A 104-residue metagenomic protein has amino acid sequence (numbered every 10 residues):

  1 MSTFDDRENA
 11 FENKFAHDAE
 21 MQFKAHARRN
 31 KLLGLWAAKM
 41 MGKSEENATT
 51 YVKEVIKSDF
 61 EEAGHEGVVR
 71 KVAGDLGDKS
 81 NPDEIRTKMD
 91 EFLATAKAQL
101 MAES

Functional and structural regions predicted by a protein language model:
M1-S104: A charge-rich, low-complexity, intrinsically flexible signal that marks solvent-exposed coils, linkers, repeats
